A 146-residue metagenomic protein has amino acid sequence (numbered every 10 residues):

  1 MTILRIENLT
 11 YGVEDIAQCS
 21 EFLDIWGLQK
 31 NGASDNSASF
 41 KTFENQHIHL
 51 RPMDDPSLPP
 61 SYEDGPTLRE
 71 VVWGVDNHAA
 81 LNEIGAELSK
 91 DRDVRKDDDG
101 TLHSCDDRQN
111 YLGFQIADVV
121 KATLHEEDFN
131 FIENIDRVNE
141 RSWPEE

Functional and structural regions predicted by a protein language model:
M1-I6, Y11-D35, T42-D98, S104-E146: Glyoxalase I/VOC metalloenzyme domain signal
